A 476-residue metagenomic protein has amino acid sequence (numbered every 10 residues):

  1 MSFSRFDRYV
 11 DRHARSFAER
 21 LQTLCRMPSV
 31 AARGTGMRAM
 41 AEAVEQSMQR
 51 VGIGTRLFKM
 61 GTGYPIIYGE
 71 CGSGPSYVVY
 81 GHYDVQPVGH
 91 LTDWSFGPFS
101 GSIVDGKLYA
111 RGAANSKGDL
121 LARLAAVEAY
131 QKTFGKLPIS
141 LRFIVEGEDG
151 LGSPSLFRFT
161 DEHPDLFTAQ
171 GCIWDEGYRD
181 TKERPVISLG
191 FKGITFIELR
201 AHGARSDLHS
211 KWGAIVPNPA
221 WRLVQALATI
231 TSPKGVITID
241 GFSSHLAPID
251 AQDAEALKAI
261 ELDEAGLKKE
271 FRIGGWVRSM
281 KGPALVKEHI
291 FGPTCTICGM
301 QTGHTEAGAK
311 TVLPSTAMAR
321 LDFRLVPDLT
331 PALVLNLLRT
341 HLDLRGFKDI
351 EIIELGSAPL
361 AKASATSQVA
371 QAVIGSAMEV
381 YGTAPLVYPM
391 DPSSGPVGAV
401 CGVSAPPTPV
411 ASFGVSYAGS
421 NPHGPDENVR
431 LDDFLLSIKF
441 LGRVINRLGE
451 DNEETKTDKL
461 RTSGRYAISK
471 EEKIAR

Functional and structural regions predicted by a protein language model:
S2-R111, K132-I139, L321: Acidic/His- and Gly-rich active-site-bordering loop/insert found across diverse amide/peptide-bond hydrolases
Y83-V85, I144-S153, D175-R179, G203-S206 (+2 more regions): Acidic, glycine-rich active-site loops and adjacent beta-strand->loop/helix elements that engage anionic groups
D84, I230-K234, R339-K348: A common structural junction motif
V104-N115, T383-V387: Short pre-catalytic strand/loop immediately N-terminal to key active-site residues, enriched for Gly-Thr
L108, A114-G190: Acidic/histidine-rich catalytic neighborhood of metal-dependent amide-processing enzymes
T181-K182, T238-T316, R324-L337, R345 (+1 more regions): An extended, acidic, His-containing surface patch that forms the Zn2+-binding/catalytic region of metallohydrolases
V186-H202, V410-Y417: Flexible glycine/proline-rich, aromatic-decorated loop/lid segments
W212-G235: A short core secondary-structure module
